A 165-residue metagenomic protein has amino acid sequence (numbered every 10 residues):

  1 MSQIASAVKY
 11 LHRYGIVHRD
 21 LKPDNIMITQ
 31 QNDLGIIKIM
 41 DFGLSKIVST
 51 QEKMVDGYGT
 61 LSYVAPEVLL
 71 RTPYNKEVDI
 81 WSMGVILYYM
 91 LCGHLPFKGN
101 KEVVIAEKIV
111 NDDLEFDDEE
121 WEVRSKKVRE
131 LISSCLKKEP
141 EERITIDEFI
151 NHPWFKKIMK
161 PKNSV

Functional and structural regions predicted by a protein language model:
S6-I16: Protein kinase catalytic-loop region centered on the HRD/HxD motif
V55-E67: Conserved activation segment of eukaryotic-like protein kinases, specifically the C-terminal portion of the activation
D79: Conserved catalytic-loop aspartate of Hanks-type protein kinases
C92-P96: Structural helix C-cap motif within protein kinase domains
K137-E142, I146-K162: Terminal C-lobe "cap" of eukaryotic-type protein kinase domains
